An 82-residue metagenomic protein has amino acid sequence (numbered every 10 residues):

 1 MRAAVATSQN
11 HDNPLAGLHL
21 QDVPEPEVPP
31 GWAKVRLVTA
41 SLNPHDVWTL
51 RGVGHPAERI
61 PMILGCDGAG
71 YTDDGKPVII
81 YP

Functional and structural regions predicted by a protein language model:
M1-A4, A33: Short structural boundary motif marking the start of a folded domain
V5-S8, R51: Residue-level signal for short segments within beta-strands and strand-turn junctions of well-structured beta-sheet
N10-D12: Proline/serine/threonine-rich low-complexity linkers at boundaries of modular beta-sandwich domains
P14-Q21, V53-G54: Short gly/ser/thr-rich secondary-structure transition/capping motifs
P24-S41, V53-P82: Glycine-rich beta-strand-centered segment in the early N-terminal region that forms part of a ligand/cofactor-binding
H45-R51: Cytochrome P450 core scaffold surrounding the K-helix E-X-X-R motif and the conserved "meander" helix-loop region
